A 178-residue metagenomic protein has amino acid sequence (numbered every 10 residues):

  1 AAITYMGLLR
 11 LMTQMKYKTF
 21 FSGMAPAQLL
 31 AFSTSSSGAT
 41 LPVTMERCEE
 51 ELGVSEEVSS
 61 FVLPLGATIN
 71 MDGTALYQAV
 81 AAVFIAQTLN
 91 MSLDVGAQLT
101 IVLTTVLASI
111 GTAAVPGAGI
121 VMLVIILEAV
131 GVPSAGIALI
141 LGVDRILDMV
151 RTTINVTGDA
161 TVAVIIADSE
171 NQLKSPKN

Functional and structural regions predicted by a protein language model:
A1-Y5: Entry/N-cap segments of selected transmembrane alpha helices and their immediately preceding amphipathic helices
L11-F21, E49-L52, I166-A167, N171: Juxtamembrane helix-loop transition segments at the membrane interface in multi-pass membrane proteins
M12, A67, R145-M149: Generic detector of bulky aromatic hydrophobic side chains
P26-S109, A163, L173-N178: Helix-loop-helix junctions within the multi-pass membrane cores of secondary transporters/permeases
A79-N178: Transmembrane alpha-helical segments and their short flanking loops that form helix-hairpins/helix-helix interfaces
